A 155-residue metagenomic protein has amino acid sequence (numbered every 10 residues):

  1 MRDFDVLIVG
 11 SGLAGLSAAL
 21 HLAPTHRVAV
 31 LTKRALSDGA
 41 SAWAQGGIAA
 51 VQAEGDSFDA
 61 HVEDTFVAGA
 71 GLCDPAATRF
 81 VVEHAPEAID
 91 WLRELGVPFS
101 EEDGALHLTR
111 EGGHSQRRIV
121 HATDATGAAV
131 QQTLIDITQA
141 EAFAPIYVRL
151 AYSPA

Functional and structural regions predicted by a protein language model:
R2-F4: Core beta-strand elements of the Rossmann-like FAD/NAD(P) dinucleotide-binding domain in flavoenzyme oxidoreductases
V6-V30: N-terminal Rossmann-like FAD-binding beta1-loop-alpha1 element of flavoenzymes
T32-A155: Conserved N-terminal/central alpha/beta ligand/cofactor-binding core
